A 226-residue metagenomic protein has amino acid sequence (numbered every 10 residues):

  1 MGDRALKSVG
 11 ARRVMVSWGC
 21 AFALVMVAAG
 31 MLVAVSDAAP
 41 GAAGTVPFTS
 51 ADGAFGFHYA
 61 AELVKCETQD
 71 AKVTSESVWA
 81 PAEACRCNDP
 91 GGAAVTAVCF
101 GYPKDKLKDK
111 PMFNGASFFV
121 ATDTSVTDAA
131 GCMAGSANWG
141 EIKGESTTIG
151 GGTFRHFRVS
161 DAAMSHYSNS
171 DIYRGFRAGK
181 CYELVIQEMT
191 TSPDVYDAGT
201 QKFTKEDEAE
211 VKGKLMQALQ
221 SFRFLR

Functional and structural regions predicted by a protein language model:
M1-V16: N-terminal secretory signal peptides that target proteins for export/translocation
G19-M31: Bacterial N-terminal signal peptides
A34-A43: Boundary at the C-terminal end of the N-terminal hydrophobic targeting segment
A43, D52-A54, G179: Extracytoplasmic
T45-T49, G56-H58, V64, K143-T148 (+2 more regions): Ser/Thr- (and often Asn-) enriched beta-sheet segments in non-cytosolic proteins
P47-A134, A163-R174: Secretory pathway targeting signatures of secreted, lumenal, and periplasmic proteins
G131-R226: Short, well-structured beta-strand
